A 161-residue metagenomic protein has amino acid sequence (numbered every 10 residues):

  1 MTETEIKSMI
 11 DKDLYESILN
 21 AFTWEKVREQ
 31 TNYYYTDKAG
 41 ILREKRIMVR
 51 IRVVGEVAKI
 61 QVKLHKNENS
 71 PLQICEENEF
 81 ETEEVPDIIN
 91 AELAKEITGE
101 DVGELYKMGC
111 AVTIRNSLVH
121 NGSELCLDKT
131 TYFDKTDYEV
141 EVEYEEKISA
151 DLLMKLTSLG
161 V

Functional and structural regions predicted by a protein language model:
M1-V161: Phosphate-end processing signature that detects enzymes handling 5′-triphosphorylated RNA and polyphosphate
